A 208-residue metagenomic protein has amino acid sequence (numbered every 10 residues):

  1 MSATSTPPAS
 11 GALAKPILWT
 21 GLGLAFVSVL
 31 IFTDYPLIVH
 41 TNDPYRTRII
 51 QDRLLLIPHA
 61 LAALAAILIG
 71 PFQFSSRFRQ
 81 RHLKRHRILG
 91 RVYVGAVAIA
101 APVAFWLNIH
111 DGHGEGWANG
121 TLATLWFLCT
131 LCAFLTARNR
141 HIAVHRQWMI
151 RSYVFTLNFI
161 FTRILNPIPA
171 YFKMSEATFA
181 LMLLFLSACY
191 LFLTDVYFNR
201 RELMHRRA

Functional and structural regions predicted by a protein language model:
M1-A208: Alpha-helical membrane insertion/targeting regions
